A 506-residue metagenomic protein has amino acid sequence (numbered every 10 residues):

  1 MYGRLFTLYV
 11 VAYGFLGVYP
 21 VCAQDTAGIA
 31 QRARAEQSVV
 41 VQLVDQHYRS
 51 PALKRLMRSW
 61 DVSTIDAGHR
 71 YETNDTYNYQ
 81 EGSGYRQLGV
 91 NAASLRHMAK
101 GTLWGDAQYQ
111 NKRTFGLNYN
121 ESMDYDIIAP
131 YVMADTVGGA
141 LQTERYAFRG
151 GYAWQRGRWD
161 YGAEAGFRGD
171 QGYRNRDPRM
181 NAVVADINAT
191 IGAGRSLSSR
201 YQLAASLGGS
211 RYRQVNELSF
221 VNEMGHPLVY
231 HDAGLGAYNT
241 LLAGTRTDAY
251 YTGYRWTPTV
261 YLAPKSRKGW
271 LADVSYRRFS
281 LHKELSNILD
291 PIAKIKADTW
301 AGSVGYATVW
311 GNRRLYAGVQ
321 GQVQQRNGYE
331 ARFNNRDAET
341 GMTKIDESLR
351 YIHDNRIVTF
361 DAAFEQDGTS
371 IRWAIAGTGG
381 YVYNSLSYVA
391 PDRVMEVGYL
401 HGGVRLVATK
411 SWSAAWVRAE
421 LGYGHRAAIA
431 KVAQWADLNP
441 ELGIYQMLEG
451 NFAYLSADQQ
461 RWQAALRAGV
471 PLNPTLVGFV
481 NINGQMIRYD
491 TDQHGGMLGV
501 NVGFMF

Functional and structural regions predicted by a protein language model:
F15, Q24-G162, G192-Y201, S210: Membrane-proximal, glycine/serine-rich, low-complexity loop/turn segments characteristic of large bacterial
T26-G28, S199, H494-F506: Outer-membrane beta-barrel "beta-signal"
S59-S63, A99-G105, G157-A163, S199-L203 (+8 more regions): Outer-envelope beta-barrel architecture signal
A67-T73, Y109-R113, R156-R158, F167-Q171 (+10 more regions): Transmembrane beta-strands of outer-membrane beta-barrel pores
D75-Q80, G116-S122, Y173-N181, N216-N222 (+7 more regions): Outer-membrane beta-barrel translocator domains and adjoining extracellular loop/strand segments of Gram-negative
G84-V90, Q142-Y146, N181-I187, T252-P258 (+6 more regions): Residues that define the transmembrane beta-barrel architecture of outer-membrane proteins
V90-R96, F148-W154, A189-R195, P258-P264 (+8 more regions): Residues on the lipid-exposed face of transmembrane beta-strands in outer-membrane beta-barrel proteins
A237-G377: Long, internal scaffold/assembly segments composed of regular secondary structure
